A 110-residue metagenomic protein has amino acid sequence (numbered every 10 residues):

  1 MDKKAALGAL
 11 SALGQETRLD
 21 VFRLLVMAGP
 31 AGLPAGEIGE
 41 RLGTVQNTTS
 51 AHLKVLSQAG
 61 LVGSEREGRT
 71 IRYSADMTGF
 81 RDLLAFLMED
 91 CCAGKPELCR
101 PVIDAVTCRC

Functional and structural regions predicted by a protein language model:
M1-A5, V26-M27, M77-C110: Amphipathic alpha-helical dimerization/coiled-coil segments that flank or bridge DNA-binding/regulatory modules
M1-A6, L53, A59, R66: N-terminal/domain-start segments enriched in small and hydrophobic, helix-friendly residues, covering either
K4-V45, E67-F80: N-terminal helix-turn-helix DNA-binding core of bacterial DNA-binding proteins
R23, A51-K54: Base-recognition residues in the alpha-helical recognition helix of bacterial helix-turn-helix
G39-E40, S57-Q58, G63: Alpha-helical residues within the helix-turn-helix
V45-Q46, H52: Short coil turns linking two alpha-helices in DNA-binding domains
T49, L56, Y73: Divalent metal-coordination and catalytic microenvironments
G60-G63, G68-R69, A85-F86: Short, Lys/Arg-enriched C-terminal cap helix and immediately downstream tail that follows
